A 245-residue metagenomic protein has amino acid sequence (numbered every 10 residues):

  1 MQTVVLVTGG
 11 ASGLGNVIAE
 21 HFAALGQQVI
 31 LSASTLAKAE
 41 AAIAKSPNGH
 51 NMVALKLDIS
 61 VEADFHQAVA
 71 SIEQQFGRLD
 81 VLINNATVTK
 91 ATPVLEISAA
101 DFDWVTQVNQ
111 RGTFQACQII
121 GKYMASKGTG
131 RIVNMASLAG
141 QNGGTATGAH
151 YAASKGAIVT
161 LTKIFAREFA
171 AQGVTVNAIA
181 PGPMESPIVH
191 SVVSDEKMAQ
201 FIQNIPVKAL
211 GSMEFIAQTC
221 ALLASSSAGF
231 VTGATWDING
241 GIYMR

Functional and structural regions predicted by a protein language model:
A11-S12: Conserved glycine-rich cofactor-binding loop
P93-V94, D101-D103, V189, K197 (+1 more regions): Substrate-binding pocket helix/loop in short-chain dehydrogenase/reductase
C117, S154, T162: Active-site helix of classical SDR
K122, K163, R167-E168, G229: Alpha-helical segment proximal to the catalytic Tyr-Lys
S137: Residue(s) in the substrate-gating loop at a strand-loop-helix junction that position the organic substrate next
N142, T232-R245: Short C-terminal tail/terminal secondary-structure segment of NAD(P)H-dependent dehydrogenase/reductase domains
A171, A178, Q200-V231, I238-G240: C-terminal helical subdomain
